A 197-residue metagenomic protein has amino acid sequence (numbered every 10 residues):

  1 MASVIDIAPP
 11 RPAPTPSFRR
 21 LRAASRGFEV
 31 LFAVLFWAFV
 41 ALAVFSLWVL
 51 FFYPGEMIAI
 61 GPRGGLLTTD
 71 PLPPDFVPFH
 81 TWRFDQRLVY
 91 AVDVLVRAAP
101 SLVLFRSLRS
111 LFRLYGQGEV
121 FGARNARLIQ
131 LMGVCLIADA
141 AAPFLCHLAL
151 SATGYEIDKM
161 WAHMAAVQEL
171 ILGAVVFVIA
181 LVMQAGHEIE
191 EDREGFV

Functional and structural regions predicted by a protein language model:
I5-L31, G118, G186-E190, V197: Membrane-interface extramembranous regions at the lipid-water interface
P10-A24, V40-V89: Interfacial loop at the N-terminal end of multi-pass membrane proteins
P14-V34, P78-V92, G122-L131, I157-A165: Membrane-interfacial loop-to-transmembrane-helix junctions in polytopic alpha-helical membrane proteins
A33-G55, Q130-A141: Hydrophobic alpha-helical membrane-insertion segments
A41-V44, W48, S101, F105-R109 (+4 more regions): Alpha-helical transmembrane segments of polytopic integral membrane proteins, especially the permease/helical cores
V89-S107, A165-V182: Selective recognition of hydrophobic, aromatic-rich stretches within alpha-helical transmembrane segments of polytopic
V103-L128: Cytoplasmic juxtamembrane regions at transmembrane-helix boundaries
V134-V197: Alpha-helical transmembrane segments of multi-pass integral membrane proteins, characterized by long hydrophobic
